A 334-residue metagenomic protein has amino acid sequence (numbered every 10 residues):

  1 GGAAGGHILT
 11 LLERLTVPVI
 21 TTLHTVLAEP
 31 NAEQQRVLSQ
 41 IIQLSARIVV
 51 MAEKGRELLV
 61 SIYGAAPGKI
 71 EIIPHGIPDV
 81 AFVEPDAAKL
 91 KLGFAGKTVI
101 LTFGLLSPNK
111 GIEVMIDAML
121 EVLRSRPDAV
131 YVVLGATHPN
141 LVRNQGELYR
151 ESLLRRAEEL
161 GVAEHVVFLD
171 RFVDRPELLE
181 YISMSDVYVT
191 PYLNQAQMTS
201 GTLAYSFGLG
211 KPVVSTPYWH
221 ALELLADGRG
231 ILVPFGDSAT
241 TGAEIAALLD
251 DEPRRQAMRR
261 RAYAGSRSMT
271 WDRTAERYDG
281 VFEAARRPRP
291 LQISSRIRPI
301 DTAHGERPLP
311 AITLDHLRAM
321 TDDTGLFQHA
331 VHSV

Functional and structural regions predicted by a protein language model:
K54, G76, T137: Carbohydrate-associated surface elements
F82-F94, V99: A short helix/loop element that forms part of the nucleotide-sugar donor recognition site in Leloir-type
F94-K110, I116-M119, V132-L134: Conserved donor-binding/catalytic core segment of Leloir-type glycosyltransferases
N144-F172, P176: Nucleotide-activated donor-binding/catalytic signature segment of Leloir-type glycosyltransferases, i.e., the conserved
E180-Q197, K211: Acidic donor-binding loop of glycosyltransferase active sites
F207-G208, P212-T216: Short hydrophobic beta-strand element within catalytic cores of glycosyltransferases and related nucleotide-activated
D227, I231-S238, A247-E252: Conserved acidic donor-binding segment of nucleotide-sugar-dependent glycosyltransferases
Y263, R267, D272-V334: C-terminal amphipathic helix plus adjacent low-complexity, charged tail appended to glycosyltransferase catalytic
